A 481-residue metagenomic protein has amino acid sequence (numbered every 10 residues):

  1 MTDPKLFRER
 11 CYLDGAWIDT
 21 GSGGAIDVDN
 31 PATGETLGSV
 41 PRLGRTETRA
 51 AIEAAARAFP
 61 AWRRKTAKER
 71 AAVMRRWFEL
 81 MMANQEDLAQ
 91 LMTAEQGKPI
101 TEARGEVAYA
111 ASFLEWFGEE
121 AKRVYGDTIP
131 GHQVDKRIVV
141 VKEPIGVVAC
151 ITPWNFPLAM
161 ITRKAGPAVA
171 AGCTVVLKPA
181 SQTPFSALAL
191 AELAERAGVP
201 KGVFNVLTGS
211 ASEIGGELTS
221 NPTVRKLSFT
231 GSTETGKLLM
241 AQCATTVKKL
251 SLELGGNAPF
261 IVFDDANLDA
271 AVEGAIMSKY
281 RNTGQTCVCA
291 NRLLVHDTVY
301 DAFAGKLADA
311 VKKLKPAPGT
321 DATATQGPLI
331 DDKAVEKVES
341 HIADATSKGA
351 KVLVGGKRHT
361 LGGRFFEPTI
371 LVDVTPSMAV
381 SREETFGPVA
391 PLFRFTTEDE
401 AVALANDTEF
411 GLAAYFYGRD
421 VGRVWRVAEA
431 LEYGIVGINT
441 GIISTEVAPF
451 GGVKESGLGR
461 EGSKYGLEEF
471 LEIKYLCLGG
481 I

Functional and structural regions predicted by a protein language model:
M1-A32: Hydrophobic face of amphipathic alpha-helices that form TPR/SEL1-like repeat modules and related alpha-solenoid
T33-S39, V224, I261, I342 (+3 more regions): Conserved C-terminal structural/oligomerization subdomain of aldehyde/semialdehyde dehydrogenase
G34, R70, M92, L114 (+10 more regions): Residue-level signal for inorganic ion chemistry
E35-V124, D135: Glycine-rich loop-to-alpha-helix module at the N-terminal edge of alpha/beta enzyme cores
L37-L43, A58-R64, C150, F260-F263 (+5 more regions): Short, well-ordered beta-strand elements within core beta-sheets of diverse protein domains
F59, R63, F78-Q85, A89 (+19 more regions): Structural signal for hydrophobic packing residues in well-ordered secondary-structure cores of soluble enzyme domains
G126-A270, F395: Rossmann-like NAD(P) dinucleotide-binding subdomain of oxidoreductase/dehydrogenase enzymes
E234-T375, I438, G480: ALDH superfamily catalytic-core signature
